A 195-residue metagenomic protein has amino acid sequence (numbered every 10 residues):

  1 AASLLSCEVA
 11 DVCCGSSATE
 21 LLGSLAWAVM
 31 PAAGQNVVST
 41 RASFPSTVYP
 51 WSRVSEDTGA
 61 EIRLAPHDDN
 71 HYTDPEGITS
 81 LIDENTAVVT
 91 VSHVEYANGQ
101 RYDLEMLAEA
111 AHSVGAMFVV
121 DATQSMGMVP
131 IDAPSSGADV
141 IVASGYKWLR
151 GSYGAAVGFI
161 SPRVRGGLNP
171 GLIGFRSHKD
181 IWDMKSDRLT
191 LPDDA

Functional and structural regions predicted by a protein language model:
A1-A195: Pyridoxal 5′-phosphate
